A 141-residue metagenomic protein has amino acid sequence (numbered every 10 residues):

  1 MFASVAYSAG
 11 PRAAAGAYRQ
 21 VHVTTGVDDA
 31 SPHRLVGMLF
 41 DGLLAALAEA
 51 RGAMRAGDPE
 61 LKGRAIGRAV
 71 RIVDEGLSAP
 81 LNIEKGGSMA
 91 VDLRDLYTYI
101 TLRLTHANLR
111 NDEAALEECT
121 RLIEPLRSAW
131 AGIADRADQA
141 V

Functional and structural regions predicted by a protein language model:
M1-A48, M54-A56, L61, A65-G67 (+3 more regions): N-terminal intrinsically disordered, cationic/polar leader segments that include organellar targeting peptides
V70: A glycine-rich, hydrophobic loop/mini-helix early in the fold
